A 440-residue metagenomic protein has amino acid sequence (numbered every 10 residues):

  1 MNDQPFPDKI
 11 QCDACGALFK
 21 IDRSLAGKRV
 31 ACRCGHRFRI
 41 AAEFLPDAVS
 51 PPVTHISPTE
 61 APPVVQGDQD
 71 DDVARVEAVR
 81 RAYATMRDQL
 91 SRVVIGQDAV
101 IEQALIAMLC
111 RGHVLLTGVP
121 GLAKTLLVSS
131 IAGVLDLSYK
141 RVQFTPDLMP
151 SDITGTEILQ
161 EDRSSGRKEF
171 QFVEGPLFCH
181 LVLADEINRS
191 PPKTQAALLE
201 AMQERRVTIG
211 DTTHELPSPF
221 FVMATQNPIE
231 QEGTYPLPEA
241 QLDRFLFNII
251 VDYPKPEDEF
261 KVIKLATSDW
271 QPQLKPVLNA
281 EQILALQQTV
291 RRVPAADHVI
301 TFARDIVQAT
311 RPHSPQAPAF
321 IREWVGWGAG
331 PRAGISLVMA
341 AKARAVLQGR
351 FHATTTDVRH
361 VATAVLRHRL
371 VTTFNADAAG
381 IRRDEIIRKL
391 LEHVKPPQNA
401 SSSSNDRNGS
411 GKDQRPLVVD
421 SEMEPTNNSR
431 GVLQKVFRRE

Functional and structural regions predicted by a protein language model:
C12-C15, A31-C32: Short cysteine-rich clusters marking metal-coordination/redox-active sites
R75-V79, V93, T234, N248-F320 (+4 more regions): Conserved C-terminal "switch" segment of AAA+ ATPases
V76-V114, V119: Pre-Walker A (pre-P-loop) alpha-helix and adjacent loop at the N terminus of AAA/AAA+ ATPase modules, a conserved
L105, D162-L183: Conserved alpha-helical scaffold flanking the Walker A/P-loop in AAA+ ATPase domains
L109-T145: Walker A/P-loop
V134-D162: AAA+/P-loop NTPase substrate/partner-engagement loops
Q160-S165, S190-T194, M202-R292, K342-R344: Canonical AAA+ ATPase core
P315-E440: C-terminal engagement/docking regions of AAA+ P-loop ATPases
